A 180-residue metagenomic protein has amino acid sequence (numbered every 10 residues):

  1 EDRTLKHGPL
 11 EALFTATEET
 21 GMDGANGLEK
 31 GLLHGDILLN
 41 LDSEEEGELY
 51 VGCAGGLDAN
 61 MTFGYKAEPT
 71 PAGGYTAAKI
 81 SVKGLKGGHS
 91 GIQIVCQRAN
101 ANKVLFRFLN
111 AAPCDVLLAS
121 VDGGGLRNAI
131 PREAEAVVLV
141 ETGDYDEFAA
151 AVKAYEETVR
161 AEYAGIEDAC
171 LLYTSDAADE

Functional and structural regions predicted by a protein language model:
E1-E19, I80, H89, C96-A112: Alpha-helical metal-binding/catalytic segments enriched in His/Glu/Asp
E1-P71, A119: Acidic/histidine-rich catalytic neighborhood of metal-dependent amide-processing enzymes
Y75-G91: Residues forming anionic-ligand binding surfaces in small-molecule and nucleic-acid pockets of primarily soluble enzymes
N110-L117, Y163-E167: Short secondary-structure junctions
C114-L126: A structural supersecondary motif
P131-E141, Y145-K153, V159, E180: A conserved active-site cap/scaffold subdomain adjacent to cofactor or substrate pockets
T158-L172: Conserved short beta-strand edge segments in small beta-sheet-based binding/regulatory domains
Y173-D179: Conserved small/polar residues in nucleotide/adenosyl-binding loops
